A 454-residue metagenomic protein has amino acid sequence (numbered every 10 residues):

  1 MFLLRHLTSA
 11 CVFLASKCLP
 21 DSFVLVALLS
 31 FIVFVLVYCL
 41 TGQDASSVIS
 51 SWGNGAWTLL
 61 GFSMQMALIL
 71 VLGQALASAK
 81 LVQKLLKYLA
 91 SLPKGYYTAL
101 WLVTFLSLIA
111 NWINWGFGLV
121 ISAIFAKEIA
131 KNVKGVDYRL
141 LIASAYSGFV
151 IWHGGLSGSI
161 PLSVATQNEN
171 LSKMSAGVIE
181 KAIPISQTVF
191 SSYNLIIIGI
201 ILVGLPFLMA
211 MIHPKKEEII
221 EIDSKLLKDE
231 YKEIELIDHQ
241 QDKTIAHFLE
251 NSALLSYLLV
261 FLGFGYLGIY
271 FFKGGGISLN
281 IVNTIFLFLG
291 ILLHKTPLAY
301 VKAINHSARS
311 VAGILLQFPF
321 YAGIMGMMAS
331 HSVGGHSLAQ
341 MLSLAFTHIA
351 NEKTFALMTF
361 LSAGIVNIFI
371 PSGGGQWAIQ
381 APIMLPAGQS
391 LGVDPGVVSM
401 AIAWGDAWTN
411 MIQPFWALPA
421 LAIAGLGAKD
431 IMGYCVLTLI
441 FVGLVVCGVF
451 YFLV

Functional and structural regions predicted by a protein language model:
M1-S122, A126-I151, I212, E218-L227 (+1 more regions): N-terminal alpha-helical transmembrane segments of multi-pass membrane transport and channel/translocase proteins
F2-F13, N170-A303: Long, contiguous bundles of hydrophobic transmembrane helices that form the permeation core of multi-pass
C18, S22-F31, W52-L81, G275-H336: Core transmembrane alpha-helical segments of multi-pass membrane transporters/permeases
D21, W57-S63, A90-W101, V133-L141 (+4 more regions): Membrane-interfacial loop-to-helix junctions in multi-pass transporters
L25-C39, M66-Q74, S107-L108, S147-G155 (+6 more regions): Hydrophobic core segments of alpha-helical transmembrane domains in multi-pass membrane transport and ion-translocation
L92-F125, F318-H331, S343-P386, S390-L391: Hydrophobic alpha-helical transmembrane segments of multi-pass integral membrane proteins, predominantly secondary
Y96-N111, G135-S159, S163, I179-S186 (+2 more regions): Alpha-helical transmembrane segments of multi-pass membrane proteins
F125-I220, W416-V449: Membrane-core helix-loop-helix motifs of multi-pass transport proteins
